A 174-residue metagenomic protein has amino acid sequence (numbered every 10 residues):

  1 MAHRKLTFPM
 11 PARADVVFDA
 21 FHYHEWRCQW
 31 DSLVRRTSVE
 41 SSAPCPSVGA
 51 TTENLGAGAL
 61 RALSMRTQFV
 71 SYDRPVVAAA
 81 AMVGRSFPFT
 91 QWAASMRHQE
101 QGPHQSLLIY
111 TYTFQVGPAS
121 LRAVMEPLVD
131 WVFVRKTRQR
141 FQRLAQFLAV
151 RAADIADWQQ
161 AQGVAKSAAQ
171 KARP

Functional and structural regions predicted by a protein language model:
M1-P44, S167-P174: Hydrophobic ligand-binding cavity/cleft-lining segments
H3-K5, A62-R66, F89-A94: Short, surface-exposed coil-to-beta transition loops
T7-P9, S38, L55, Q68 (+3 more regions): Generic structural detector for well-ordered beta-strands
P11-D15, S42-C45, V70-V77, R97-L107 (+2 more regions): A short, structured loop/turn motif at beta-sheet edges
P46, A59-R61, S86-T90: Short glycine/serine/proline-enriched coil/turn segments at secondary-structure junctions
A50-A57, A79-R85: Short beta-strand segments that buttress and anchor functional surface loops
M82-Q139, I155: Beta-strand/loop substructures that line and gate deep hydrophobic ligand-binding cavities in soluble
R143-P174: Short, highly charged C-terminal tails/helix-capping segments
